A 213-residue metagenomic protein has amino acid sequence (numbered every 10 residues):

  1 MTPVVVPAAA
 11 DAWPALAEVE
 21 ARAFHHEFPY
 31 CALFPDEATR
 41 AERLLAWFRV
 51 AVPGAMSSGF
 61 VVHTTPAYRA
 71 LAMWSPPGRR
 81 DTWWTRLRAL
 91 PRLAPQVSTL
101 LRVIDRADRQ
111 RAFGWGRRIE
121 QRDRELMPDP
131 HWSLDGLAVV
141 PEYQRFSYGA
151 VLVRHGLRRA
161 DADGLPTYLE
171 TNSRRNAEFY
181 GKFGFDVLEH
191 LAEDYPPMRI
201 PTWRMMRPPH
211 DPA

Functional and structural regions predicted by a protein language model:
V4-E18, R22, H26: A short beta-loop-alpha structural element at the N-terminal edge of CoA-dependent acyl/N-acetyltransferase catalytic
E37-V61: Active-site rim helix/loop that mediates acceptor-substrate recognition in acyltransferases
M56-S75, E142: Conserved beta-hairpin
M73-A138, P196-M198: Conserved acyl-donor/pantetheine-binding loop and adjacent beta-alpha core of acyl/acetyltransferases and related
P130-W132, R159-N172: Conserved GNAT acetyl-CoA-binding A-motif
G136-V139, R145-R158, K182: Conserved acetyl-CoA-binding loop-helix of GNAT-fold acetyltransferases
A150, A162, S173-H190, P197: Conserved active-site alpha-helix within GNAT-family acetyltransferase domains
L165, L169-R174, E193-A213: C-terminal "cap" of GNAT-fold acetyltransferases
